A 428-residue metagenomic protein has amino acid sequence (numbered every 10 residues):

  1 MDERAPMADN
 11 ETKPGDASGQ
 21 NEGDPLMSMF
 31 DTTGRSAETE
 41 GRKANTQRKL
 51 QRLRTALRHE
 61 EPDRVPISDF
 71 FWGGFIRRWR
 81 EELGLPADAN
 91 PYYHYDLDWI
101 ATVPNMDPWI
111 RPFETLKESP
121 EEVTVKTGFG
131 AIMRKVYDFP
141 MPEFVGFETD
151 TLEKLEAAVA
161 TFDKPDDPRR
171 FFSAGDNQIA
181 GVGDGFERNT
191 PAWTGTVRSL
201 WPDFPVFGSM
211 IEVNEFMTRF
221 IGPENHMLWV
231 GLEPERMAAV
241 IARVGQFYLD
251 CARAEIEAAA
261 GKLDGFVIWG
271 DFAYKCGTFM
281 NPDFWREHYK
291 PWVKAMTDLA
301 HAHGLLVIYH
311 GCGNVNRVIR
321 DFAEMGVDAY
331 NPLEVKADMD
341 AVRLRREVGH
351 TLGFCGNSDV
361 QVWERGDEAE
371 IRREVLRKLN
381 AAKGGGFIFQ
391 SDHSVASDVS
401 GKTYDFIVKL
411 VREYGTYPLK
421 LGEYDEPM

Functional and structural regions predicted by a protein language model:
D2, A8-E11, G15-W72, R77 (+4 more regions): Active-site loop segments of alpha/beta catalytic cores
R80-E114: Segments that shape or occlude catalytic/ligand-binding pockets
F113-K117, E121: A structural signal for short, hydrophobic beta-strand segments that form beta-sheets in beta-rich/all-beta domains
